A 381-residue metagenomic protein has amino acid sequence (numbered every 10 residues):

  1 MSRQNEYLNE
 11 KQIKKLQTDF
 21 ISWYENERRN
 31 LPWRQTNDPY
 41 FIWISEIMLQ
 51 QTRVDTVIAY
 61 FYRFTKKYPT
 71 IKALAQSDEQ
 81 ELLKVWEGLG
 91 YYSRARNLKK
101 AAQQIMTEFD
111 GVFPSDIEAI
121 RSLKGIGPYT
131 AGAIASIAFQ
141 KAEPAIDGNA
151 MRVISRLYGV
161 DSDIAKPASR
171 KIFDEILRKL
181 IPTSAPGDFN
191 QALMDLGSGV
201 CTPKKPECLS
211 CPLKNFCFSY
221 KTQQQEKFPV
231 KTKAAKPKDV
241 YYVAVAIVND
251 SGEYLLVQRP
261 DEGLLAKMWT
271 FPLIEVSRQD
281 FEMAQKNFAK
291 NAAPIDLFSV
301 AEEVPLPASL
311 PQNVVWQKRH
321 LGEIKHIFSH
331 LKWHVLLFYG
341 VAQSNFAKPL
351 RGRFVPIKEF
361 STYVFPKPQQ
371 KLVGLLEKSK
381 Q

Functional and structural regions predicted by a protein language model:
M1-R29, Q35, S198-Q381: Intrinsically disordered, low-complexity, charged terminal extensions of DNA damage-control enzymes
S2-K14, D19, W23-L209, L213-T222 (+2 more regions): Catalytic cores of DNA base-excision repair glycosylases
